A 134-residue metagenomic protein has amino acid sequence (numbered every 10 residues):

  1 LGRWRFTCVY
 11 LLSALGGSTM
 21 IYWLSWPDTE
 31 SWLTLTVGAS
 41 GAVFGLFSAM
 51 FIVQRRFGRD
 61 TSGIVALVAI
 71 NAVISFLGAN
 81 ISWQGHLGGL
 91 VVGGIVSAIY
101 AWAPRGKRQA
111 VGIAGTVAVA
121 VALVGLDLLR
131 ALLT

Functional and structural regions predicted by a protein language model:
L1-T134: A detector for small-residue-rich transmembrane helices and their helix-helix packing motifs
